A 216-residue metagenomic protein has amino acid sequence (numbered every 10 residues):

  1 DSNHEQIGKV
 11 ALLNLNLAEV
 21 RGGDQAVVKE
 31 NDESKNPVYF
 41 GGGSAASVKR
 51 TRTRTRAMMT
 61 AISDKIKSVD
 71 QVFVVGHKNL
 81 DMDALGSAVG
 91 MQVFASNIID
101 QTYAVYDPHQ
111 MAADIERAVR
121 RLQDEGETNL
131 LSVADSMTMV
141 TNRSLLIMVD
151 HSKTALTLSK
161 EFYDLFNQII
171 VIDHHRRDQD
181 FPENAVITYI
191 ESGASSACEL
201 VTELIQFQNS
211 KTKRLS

Functional and structural regions predicted by a protein language model:
D1-K9: Catalytic strand-loop-helix junctions within cyclic-nucleotide turnover domains
K9-V38: Catalytic/regulatory signature loops of cyclic-dinucleotide turnover enzymes and related class III nucleotidyl cyclases
E30-D32, Y39-S216: Replace "Mg2+/Mn2+-dependent" with "divalent metal-dependent
